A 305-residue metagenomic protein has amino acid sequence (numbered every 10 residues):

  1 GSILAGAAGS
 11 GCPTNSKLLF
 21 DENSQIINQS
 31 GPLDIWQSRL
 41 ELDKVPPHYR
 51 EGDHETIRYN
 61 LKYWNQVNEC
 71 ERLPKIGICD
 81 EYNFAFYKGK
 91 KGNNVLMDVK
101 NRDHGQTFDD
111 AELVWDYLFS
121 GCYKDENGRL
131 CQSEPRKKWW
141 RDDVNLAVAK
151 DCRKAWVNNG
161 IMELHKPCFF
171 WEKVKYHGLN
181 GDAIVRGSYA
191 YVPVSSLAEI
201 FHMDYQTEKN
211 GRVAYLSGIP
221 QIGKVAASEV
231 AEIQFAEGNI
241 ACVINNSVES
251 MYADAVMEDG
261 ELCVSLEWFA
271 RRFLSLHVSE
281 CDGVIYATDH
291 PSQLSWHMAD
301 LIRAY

Functional and structural regions predicted by a protein language model:
I3-K91, D103: The feature captures the conserved acid-bearing segment of alpha/beta-hydrolase catalytic domains
A5, N60-C70, Y117-K124, I200-D204 (+1 more regions): Structured segments of extracytoplasmic/periplasmic soluble domains in secreted or envelope-associated proteins
A7, D98, F269: Hydrophobic adenine-recognition pocket in adenosine-nucleotide-binding enzymes
V45-G52, K100-G105, G181-I184, D254-V256: Active-site rim elements
E55, E71-P74, D103-N127: Terminal and linker regions of secretory-pathway proteins
T56-Y59, Y63, D109, L113 (+4 more regions): Extracytoplasmic/secreted proteins, especially bacterial periplasmic and envelope-associated proteins
I78-F84, G92-Q106, Y117-S120, S133-E134: Histidine-bearing beta->alpha loop at or near hydrolase active sites
K124-Y305: Primary recognition of N-terminal secretory signal peptides and signal-anchoring hydrophobic helices
